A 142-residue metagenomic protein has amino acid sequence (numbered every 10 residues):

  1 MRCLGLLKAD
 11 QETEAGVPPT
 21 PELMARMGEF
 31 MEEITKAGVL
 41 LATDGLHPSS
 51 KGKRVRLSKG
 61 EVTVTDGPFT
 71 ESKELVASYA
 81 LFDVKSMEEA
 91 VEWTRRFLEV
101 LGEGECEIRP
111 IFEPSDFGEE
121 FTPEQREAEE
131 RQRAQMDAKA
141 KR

Functional and structural regions predicted by a protein language model:
M1-R142: Conserved, structured core segments of small domains
